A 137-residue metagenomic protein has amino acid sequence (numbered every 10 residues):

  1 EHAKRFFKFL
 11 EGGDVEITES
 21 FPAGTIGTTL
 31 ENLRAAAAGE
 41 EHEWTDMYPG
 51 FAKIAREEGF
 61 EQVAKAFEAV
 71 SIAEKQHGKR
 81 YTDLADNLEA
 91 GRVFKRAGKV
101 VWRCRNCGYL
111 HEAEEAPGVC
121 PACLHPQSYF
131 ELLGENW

Functional and structural regions predicted by a protein language model:
E1-W137: Non-heme di-metal
